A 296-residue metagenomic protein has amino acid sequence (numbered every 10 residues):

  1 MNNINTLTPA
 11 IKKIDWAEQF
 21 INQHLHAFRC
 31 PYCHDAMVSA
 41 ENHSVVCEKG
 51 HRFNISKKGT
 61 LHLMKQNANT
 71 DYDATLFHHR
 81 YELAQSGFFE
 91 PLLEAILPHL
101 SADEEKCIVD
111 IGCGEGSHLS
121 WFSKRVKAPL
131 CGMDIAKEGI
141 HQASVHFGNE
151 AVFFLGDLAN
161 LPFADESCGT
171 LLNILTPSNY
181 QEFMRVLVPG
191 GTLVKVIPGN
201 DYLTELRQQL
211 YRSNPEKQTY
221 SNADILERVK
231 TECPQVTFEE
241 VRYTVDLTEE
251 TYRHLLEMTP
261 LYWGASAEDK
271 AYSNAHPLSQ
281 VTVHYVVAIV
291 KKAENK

Functional and structural regions predicted by a protein language model:
N2-N69: N-terminal auxiliary segments of SAM/dcSAM-dependent transferases
H24-H26, E240-K296: Conserved Class I S-adenosyl-L-methionine
T70-P91: Class I SAM-dependent methyltransferase Rossmann-like catalytic core, especially the SAM/SAH-binding loop
E104-G114: Conserved class I S-adenosyl-L-methionine
E115-V126: Conserved SAM-binding loop of SAM-dependent methyltransferases across substrates and taxa, primarily the Class I
A136-E138: Conserved SAM/SAH-binding beta-strand->alpha-helix loop
N149-L161: Conserved SAM-binding strand-loop segment of SAM-dependent methyltransferases
G191-D201: Conserved beta-strand signature within the Rossmann-like core of class I S-adenosyl-L-methionine
